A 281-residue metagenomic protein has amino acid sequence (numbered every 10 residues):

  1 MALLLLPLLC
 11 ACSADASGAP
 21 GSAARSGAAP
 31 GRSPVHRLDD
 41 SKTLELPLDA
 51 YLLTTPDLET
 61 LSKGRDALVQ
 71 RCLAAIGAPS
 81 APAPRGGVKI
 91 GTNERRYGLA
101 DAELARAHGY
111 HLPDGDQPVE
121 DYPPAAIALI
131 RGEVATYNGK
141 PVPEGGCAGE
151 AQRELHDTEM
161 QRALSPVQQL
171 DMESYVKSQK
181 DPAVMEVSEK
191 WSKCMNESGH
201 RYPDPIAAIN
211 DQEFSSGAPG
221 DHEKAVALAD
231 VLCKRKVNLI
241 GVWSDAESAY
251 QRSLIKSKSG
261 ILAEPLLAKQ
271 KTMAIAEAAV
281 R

Functional and structural regions predicted by a protein language model:
M1-C10: Sec-dependent bacterial lipoprotein signal peptides
C12-R281: Cell-envelope/extracellular polymer assembly enzymes that use nucleotide-activated donors
